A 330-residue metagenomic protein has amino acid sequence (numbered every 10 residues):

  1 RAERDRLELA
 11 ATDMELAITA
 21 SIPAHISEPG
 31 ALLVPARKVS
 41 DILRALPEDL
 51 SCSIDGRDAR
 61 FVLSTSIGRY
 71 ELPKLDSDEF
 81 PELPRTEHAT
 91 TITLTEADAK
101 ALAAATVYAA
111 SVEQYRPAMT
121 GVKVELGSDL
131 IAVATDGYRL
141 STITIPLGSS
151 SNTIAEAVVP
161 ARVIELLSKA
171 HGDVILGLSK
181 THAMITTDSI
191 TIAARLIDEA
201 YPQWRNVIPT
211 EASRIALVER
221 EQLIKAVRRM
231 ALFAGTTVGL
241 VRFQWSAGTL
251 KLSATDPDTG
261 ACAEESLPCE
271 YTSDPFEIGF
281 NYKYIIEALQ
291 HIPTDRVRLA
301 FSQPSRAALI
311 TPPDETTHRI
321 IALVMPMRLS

Functional and structural regions predicted by a protein language model:
R1-S330: Structural preference for solvent-exposed beta-strand-turn elements and adjacent flexible terminal/loop segments within
